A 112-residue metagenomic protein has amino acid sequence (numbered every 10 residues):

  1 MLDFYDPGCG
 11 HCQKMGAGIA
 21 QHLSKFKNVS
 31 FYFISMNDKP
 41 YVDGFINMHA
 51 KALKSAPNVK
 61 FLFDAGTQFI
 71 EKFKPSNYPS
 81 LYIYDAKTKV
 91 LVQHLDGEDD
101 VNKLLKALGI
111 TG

Functional and structural regions predicted by a protein language model:
M1-Q13, I19: Short active-site neighborhood of thiol/selenol oxidoreductases, capturing the structured segment around
D3, M36, F63, G97: Conserved strand-loop elements at the edges of beta-sheets that form or border functional pockets
Y5-G8, D38, N77: Short pre-active-site segment immediately N-terminal to redox-active cysteine/selenocysteine motifs in thiol-based
P7, V29-Y32, N58: Short active-site oxyanion
Q13-K51, G66-E71: Structural microenvironment flanking redox-active thiols in thiol-disulfide oxidoreductases
S24, N77, I83-G112: Thiol-/selenol-based redox modules, centered on thioredoxin-like and closely related oxidoreductase domains
H49-Y82: Short, internal strand/loop/helix patches that form the active-site neighborhood or redox-interaction surface
